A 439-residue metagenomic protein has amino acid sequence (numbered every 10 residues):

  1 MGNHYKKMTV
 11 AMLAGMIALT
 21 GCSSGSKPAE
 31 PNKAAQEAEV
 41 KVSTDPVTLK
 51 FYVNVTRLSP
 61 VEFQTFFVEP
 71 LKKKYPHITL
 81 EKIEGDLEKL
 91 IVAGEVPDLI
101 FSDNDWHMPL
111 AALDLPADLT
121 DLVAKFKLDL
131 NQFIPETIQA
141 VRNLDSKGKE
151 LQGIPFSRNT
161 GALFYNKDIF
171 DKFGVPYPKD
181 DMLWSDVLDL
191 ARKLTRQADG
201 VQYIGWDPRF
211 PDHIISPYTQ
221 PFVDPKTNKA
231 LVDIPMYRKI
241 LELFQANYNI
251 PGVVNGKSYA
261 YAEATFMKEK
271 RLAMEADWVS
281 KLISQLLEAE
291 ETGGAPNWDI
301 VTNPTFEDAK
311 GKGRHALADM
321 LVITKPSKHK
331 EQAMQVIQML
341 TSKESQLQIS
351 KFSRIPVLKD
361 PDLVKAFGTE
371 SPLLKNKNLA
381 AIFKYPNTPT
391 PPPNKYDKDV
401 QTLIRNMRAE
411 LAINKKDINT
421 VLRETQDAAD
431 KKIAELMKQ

Functional and structural regions predicted by a protein language model:
G2-L115, F126, Y177, V301 (+8 more regions): Conserved N-terminal structural module of periplasmic/extracytoplasmic solute-binding proteins
K73, F173, A289-I355: Extracytoplasmic/periplasmic substrate-recognition and gating elements
I83-L90, M182-L188, N255-E269: Short helix-initiation/N-cap motifs at beta->coil->alpha
D98-F101, G205, A273-D277, D299: Paired acidic/hydrophobic, glycine-rich loop segments that form the ligand-binding mouth/hinge of periplasmic-binding
H107-A111, V279-A295: A ligand-binding cleft/hinge motif common to bilobed small-molecule-binding domains
H107-T160, D299-V301: Hinge/lid segment of periplasmic solute-binding proteins
A191, T227-S258: Glycine-centered hinge/linker elements that transmit conformational signals in sensory and ligand-binding systems
K351-E410, A434-K438: Long, aromatic- and glycine/proline-rich binding clefts that accommodate carbohydrate-like moieties
